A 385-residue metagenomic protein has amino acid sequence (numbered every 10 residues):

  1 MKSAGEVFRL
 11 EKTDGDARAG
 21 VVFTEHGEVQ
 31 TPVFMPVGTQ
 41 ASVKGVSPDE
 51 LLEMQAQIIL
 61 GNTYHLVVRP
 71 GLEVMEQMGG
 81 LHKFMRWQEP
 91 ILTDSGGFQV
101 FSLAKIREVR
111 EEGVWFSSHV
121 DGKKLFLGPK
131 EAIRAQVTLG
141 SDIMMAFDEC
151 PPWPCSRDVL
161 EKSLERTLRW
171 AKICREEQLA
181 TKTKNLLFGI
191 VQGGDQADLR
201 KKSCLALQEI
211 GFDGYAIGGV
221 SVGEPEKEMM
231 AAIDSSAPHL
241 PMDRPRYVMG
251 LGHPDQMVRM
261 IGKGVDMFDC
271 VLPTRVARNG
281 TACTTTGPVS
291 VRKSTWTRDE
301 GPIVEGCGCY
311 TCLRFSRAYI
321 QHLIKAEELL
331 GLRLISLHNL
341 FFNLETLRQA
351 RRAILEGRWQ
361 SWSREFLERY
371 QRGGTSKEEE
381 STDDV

Functional and structural regions predicted by a protein language model:
M1-K182, S294-T297: Non-catalytic, usually N-terminal nucleic-acid engagement modules in DNA/RNA processing proteins
M1-V21, V29-V33, K44-G45, D148-C155 (+1 more regions): C-terminal extensions of enzymes
G27, I59, D94, Q136 (+5 more regions): Conserved, mostly hydrophobic/aromatic
D94, L168, F212, A216-G218 (+2 more regions): HAD-like aspartate-dependent phosphatase fold
E131, A135, L139, K162 (+7 more regions): A non-catalytic, amphipathic alpha-helix used as a structural packing/dimerization or gating element in enzyme scaffolds
G140, A171, R175-Q178, G211 (+3 more regions): Structural signal for hydrophobic packing residues in well-ordered secondary-structure cores of soluble enzyme domains
P152-R157, E161, G214-V220, L329-L332: Glycine- and acidic
L168, E177, T181-I303: Glycine-rich phosphate/ribose-binding loops and adjacent secondary-structure elements that form binding surfaces
